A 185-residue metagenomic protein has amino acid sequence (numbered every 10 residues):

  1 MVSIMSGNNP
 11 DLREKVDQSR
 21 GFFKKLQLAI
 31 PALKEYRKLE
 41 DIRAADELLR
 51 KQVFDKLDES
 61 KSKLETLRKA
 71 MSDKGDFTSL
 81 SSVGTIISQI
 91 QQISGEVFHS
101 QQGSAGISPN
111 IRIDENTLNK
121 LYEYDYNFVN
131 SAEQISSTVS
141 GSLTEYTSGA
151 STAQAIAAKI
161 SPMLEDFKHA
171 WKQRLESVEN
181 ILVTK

Functional and structural regions predicted by a protein language model:
V2-S72: Leu/Val/Ala/Ile-rich N-terminal alpha-helices, chiefly Sec-type signal peptides and the beginnings
E14, E35, E40, E47 (+9 more regions): Glutamate identity and glutamate-enriched acidic tracts
I42, S72, Q102-A105, E179 (+1 more regions): Structured alpha-helical bundle/scaffold domains in large eukaryotic membrane-trafficking regulators
S62-I156: Charged linear interaction tracts used for macromolecular binding and regulation
E145-K185: Preference for long, well-ordered alpha-helical segments
